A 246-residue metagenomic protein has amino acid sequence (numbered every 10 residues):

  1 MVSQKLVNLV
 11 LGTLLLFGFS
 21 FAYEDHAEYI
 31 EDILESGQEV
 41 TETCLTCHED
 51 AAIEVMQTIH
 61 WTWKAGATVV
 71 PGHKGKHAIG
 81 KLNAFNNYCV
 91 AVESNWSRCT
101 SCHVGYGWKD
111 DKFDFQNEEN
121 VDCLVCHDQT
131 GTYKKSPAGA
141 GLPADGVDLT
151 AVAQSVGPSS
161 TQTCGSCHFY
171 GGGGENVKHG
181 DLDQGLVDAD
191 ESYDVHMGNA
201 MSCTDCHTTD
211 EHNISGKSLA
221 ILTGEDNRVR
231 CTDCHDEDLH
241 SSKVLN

Functional and structural regions predicted by a protein language model:
M1-Q4: N-terminal secretory signal peptides that target proteins for export/translocation
V7-N8, A220: Intrinsically disordered, low-complexity segments enriched in glycine/proline and serine/threonine
N8-G18: Bacterial N-terminal signal peptides
F21-S160, S166-R228, D233-N246: Sequence context of c-type cytochrome heme-c attachment sites
